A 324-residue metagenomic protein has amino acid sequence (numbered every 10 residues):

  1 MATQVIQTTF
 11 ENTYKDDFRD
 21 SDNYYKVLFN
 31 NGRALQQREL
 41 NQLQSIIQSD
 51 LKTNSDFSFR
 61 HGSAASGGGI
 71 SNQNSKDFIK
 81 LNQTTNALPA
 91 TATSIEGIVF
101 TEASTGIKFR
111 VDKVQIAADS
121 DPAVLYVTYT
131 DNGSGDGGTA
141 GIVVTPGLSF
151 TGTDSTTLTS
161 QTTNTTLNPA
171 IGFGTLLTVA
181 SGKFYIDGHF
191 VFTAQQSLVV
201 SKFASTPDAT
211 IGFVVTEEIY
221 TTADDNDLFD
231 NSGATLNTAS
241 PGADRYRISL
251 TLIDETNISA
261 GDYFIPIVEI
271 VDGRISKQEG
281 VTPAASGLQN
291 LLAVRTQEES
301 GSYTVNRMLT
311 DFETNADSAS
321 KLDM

Functional and structural regions predicted by a protein language model:
M1-M324: Subunit-assembly interface segments of extracellular/virion macromolecular structures
